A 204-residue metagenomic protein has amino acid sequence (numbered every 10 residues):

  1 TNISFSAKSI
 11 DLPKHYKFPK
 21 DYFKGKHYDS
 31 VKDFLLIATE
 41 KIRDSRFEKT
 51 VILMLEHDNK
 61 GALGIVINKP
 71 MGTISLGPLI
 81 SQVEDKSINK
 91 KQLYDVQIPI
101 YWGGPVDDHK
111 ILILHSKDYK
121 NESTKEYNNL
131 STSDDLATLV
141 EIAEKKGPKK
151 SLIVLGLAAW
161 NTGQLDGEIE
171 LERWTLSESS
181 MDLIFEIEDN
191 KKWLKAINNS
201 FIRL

Functional and structural regions predicted by a protein language model:
N2-L204: A short aromatic-anchored loop/beta-hairpin motif
